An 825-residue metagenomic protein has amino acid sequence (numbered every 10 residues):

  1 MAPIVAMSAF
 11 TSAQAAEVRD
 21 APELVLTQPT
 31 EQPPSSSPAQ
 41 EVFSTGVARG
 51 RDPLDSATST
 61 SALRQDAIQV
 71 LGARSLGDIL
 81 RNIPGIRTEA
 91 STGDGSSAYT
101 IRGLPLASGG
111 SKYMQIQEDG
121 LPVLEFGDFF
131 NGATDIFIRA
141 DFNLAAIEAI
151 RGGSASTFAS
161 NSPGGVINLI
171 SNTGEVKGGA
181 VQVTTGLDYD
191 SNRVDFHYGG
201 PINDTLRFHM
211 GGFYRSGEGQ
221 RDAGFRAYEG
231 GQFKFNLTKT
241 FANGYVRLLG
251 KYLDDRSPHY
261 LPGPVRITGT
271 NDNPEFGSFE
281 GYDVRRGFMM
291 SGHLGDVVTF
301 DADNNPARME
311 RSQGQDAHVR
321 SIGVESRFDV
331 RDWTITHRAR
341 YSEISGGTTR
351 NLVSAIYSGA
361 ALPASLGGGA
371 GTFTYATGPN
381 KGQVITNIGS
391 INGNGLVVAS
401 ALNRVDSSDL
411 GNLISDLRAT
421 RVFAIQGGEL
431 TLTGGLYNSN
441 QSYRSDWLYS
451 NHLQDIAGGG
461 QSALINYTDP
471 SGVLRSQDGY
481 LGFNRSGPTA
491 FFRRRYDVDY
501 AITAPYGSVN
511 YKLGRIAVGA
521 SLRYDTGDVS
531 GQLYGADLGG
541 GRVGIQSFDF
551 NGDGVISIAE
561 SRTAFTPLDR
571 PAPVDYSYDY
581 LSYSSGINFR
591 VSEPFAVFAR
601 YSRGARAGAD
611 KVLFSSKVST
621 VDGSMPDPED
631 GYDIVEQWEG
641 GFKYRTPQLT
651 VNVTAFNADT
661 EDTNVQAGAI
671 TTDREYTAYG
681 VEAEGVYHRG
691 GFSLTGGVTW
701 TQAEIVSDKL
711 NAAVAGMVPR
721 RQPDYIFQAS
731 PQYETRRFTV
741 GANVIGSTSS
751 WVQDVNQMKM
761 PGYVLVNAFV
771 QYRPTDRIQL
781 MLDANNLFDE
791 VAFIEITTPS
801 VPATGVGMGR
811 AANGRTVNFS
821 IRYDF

Functional and structural regions predicted by a protein language model:
V18-R19, R515, Q648-Q666, T671-V755 (+4 more regions): Gram-negative outer-membrane beta-barrel transporters
V25-Q28, F43-D52, T60, G77 (+1 more regions): Extracytoplasmic beta-strand/coil segments of soluble accessory domains associated with Gram-negative outer-membrane
I79, Y99-R102, M114-Q117, T134-F137 (+3 more regions): N-terminal periplasmic accessory domains that precede and gate Gram-negative outer-membrane beta-barrel machines
P122-R151: Short acidic/polar hinge/loop motifs at secondary-structure boundaries that mediate gating or recognition
S154, V166-P201, M210-G224, N743: Short strand-turn segments of transmembrane beta-barrel domains in outer membranes, especially the first one or two
K177, T205-F208, N243-L248, D332-I335 (+8 more regions): Repeated loop/turn-to-beta-strand initiation elements of outer-membrane beta-barrel proteins
T238-T240, Y245-S321, G347-R404, A463-V498 (+1 more regions): Acidic/polar loop-and-plug regions of large Gram-negative outer-membrane beta-barrel proteins
L410, E429-L481, G487-A658, V686-H688 (+2 more regions): Structural signature of Gram-negative outer-membrane beta-barrels, strongest in the C-terminal barrel of TonB-dependent
